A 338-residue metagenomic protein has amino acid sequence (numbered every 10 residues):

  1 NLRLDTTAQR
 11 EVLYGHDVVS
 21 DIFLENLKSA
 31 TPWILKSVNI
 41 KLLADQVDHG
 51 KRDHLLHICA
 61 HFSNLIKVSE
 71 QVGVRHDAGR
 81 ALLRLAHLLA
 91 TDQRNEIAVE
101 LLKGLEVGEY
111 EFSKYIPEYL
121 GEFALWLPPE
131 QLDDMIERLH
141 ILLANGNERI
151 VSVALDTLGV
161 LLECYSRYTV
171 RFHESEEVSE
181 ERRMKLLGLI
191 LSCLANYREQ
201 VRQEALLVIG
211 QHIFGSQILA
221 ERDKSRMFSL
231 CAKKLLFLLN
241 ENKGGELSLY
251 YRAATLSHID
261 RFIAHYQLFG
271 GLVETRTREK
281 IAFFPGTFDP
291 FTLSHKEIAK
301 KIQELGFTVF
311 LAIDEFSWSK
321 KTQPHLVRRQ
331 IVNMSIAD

Functional and structural regions predicted by a protein language model:
N1-I34: N-terminal "cap/leader" segments of large eukaryotic alpha-helical scaffolds
Y14-V18, R52-A60, T91-E100, P129-R138 (+2 more regions): Short sequence/structural elements of tandem HEAT/ARM alpha-solenoid repeats
S20-T31, A60-E70, V99-V107, I136-A144 (+1 more regions): HEAT/HEAT-like alpha-solenoid repeats
P32-I34, Q71-H76, E109-K114, E148-S152 (+1 more regions): Alpha-helix N-cap/helix-start positions at coil->helix boundaries
V38-D45, A60, R80-R84, E118-E122 (+3 more regions): Residue-level signature of alpha-solenoid helical repeat scaffolds
D45-G50, R84-D92, E122-E130, L161-Y168 (+1 more regions): Residue-level signature of the C-terminal ends
P117, G121, L142, S152-D338: Nucleotidyltransferase catalytic core that binds NTPs
